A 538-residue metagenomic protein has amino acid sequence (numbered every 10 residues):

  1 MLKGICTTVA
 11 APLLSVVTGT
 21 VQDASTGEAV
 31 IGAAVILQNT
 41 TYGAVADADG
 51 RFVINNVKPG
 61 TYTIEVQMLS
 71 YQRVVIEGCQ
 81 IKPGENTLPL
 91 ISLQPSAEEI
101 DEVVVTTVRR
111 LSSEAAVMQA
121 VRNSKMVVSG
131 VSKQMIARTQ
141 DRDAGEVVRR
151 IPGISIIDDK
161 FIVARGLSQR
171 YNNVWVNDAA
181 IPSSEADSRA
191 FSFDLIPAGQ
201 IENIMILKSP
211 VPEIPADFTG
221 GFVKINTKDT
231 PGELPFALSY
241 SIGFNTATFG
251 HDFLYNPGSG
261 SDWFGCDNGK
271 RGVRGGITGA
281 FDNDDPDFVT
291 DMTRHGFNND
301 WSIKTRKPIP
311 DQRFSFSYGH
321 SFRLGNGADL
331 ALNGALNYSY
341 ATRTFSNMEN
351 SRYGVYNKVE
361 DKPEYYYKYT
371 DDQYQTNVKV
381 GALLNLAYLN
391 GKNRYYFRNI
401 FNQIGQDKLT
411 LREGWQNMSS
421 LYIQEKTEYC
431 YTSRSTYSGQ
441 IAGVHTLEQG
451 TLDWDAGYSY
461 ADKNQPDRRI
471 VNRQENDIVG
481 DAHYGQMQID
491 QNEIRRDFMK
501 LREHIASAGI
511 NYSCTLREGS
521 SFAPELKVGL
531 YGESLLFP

Functional and structural regions predicted by a protein language model:
L2-V9, L14, T20-Q22, T26 (+5 more regions): Short, acidic, small-residue-rich periplasmic hinge/interaction motif at the N-terminus of Gram-negative outer-membrane
T40-R51: Short, acidic Ser/Thr/Gly-rich low-complexity loop/linker segments typical of extracellular and cell-surface proteins
Q80, E85, R109-V163, Q169 (+3 more regions): Periplasmic N-terminal accessory/gating domains of Gram-negative outer-membrane beta-barrel systems
A120-R122, L254-S259, S346-V359, N402-I404 (+3 more regions): Flexible, surface-exposed loop regions and adjacent strand-edge segments of Gram-negative outer-membrane beta-barrel
E185, T290-N299, Y356-Y367, G414-E425 (+1 more regions): Flexible, solvent-exposed coil segments and beta strand-coil junctions, predominantly the extracellular/periplasmic
P212-P310, A328-A331: N-terminal, post-signal-peptide soluble/periplasmic segments of Gram-negative outer-membrane pore/transport systems
P286-F288, M292-T410, Y437-G439: Transmembrane beta-barrel wall of Gram-negative outer-membrane proteins
A387-I404, E428-P538: Face-selective signature of the C-terminal outer-membrane beta-barrel domain
